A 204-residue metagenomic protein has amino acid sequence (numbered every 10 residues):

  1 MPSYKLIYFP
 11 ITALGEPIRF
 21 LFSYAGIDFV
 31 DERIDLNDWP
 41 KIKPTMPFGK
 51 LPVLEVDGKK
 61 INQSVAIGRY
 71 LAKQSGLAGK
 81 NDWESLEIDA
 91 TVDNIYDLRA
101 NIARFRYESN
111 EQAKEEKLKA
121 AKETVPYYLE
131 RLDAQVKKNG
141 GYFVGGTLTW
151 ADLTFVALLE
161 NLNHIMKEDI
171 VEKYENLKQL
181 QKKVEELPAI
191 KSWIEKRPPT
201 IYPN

Functional and structural regions predicted by a protein language model:
M1-Y127, K138, F143, T147 (+1 more regions): GST-like domain detector, emphasizing the conserved glutathione-binding G-site in the N-terminal thioredoxin-like
M1-Y4, K183-N204: C-terminal helix/juxtamembrane-tail motif
K43-P44, A72, K137, K178 (+2 more regions): Alpha-helix boundary recognition
A66, N176, A189: Residue-level recognition of oxygen-bearing side chains
I88, F143-I170, N176-K178, I194: GST superfamily/GST-like fold recognition
Y96-R99, L129-D133, Q181, E185: Structural signal for well-ordered, non-membrane alpha-helices
A120-T124, E172-E186: Extended, well-ordered alpha-helical scaffold segments
